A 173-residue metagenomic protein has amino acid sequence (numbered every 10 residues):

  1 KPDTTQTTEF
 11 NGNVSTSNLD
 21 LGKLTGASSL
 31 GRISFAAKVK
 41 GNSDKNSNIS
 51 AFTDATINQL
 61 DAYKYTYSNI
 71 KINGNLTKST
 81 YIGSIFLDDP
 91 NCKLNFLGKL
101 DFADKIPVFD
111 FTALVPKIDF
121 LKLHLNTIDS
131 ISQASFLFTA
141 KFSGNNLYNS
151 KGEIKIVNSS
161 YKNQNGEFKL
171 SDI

Functional and structural regions predicted by a protein language model:
K1-I173: Interface amphipathic segments
